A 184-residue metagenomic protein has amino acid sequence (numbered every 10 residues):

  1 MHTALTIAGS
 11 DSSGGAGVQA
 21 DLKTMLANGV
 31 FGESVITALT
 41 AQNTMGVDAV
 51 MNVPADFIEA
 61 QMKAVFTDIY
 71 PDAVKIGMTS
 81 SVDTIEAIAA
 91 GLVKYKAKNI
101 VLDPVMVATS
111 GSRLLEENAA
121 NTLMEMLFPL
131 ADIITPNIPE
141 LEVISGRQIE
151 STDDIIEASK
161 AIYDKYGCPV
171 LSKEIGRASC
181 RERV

Functional and structural regions predicted by a protein language model:
M1-A73, D153-R183: Small-residue (G/A/S/T)-rich helix-start motifs and N-terminal tracts that mark the onset
A20-L22, D48-V50, I88-G91, L114-E117 (+1 more regions): Short, glycine/charged-enriched secondary-structure capping and boundary segments
E33-T37, N99-P104, M126-P139: Non-cysteine beta-strand/loop elements that form the S-adenosyl-L-methionine
L39-T40, S80, M106-A108, E140 (+1 more regions): Glycine-rich beta-alpha junction loops
A41-D48, A108-R113, L141-S145: A short acidic, helix-capping loop that chelates divalent metal ions and anchors anionic groups
V65-M126: Glycine/small-residue-rich loop that forms an oxyanion/phosphate-binding "nest" at active or ligand-binding sites
E117-R183: Conserved phosphate/ATP/ADP-binding segment of small-molecule kinases
